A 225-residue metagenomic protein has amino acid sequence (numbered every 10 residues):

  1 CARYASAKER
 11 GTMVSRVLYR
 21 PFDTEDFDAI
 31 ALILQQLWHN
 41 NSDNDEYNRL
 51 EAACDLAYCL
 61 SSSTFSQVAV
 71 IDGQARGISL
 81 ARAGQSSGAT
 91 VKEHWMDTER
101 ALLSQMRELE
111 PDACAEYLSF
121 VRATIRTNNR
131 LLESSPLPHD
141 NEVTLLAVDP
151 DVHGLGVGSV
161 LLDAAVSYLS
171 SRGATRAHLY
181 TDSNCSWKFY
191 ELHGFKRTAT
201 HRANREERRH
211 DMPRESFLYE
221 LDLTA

Functional and structural regions predicted by a protein language model:
R16-L32, A83-G84: A short beta-loop-alpha structural element at the N-terminal edge of CoA-dependent acyl/N-acetyltransferase catalytic
N44-I71, R76, L80, A101-S104 (+1 more regions): Active-site rim helix/loop that mediates acceptor-substrate recognition in acyltransferases
Q85-N141, R205-M212: Conserved acyl-donor/pantetheine-binding loop and adjacent beta-alpha core of acyl/acetyltransferases and related
D140-N141, L169-D182: Conserved GNAT acetyl-CoA-binding A-motif
L146-H153: A short, internal acetyl-CoA/4′-phosphopantetheine-binding micro-motif in the GNAT/acyltransferase core
G154-S167, L192: Conserved acetyl-CoA-binding loop-helix of GNAT-fold acetyltransferases
S159, S183-T200: Conserved active-site alpha-helix within GNAT-family acetyltransferase domains
H178-Y180, K196-P213: Conserved catalytic-core motifs of GNAT/GCN5-like acyltransferases
